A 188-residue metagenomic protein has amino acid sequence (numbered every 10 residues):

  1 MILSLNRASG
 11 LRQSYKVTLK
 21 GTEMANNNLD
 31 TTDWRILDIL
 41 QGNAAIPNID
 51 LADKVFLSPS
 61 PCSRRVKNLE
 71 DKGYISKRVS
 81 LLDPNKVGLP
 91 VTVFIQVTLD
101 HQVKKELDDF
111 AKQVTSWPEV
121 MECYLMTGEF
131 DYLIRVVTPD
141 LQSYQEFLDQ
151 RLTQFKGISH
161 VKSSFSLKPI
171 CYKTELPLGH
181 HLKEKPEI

Functional and structural regions predicted by a protein language model:
M1-I188: A compositional/biophysical signature of low hydrophobicity enriched in polar/charged and small residues
